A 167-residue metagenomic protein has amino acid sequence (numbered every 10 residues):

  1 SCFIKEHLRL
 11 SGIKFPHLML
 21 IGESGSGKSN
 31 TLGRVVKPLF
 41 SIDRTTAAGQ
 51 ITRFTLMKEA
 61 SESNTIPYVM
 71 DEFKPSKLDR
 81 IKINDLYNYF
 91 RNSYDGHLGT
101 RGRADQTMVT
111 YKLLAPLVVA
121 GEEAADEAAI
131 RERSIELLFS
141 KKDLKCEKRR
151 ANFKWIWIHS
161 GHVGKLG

Functional and structural regions predicted by a protein language model:
S1-Q50: P-loop NTPase catalytic core of nucleic-acid-dependent motor ATPases
L8-L10, L78-D79, G96-K112, G121-A128: Conserved Walker
F15-M19, P67, P116: Residue-level preference for the first positions of well-ordered beta-strands
T31-V35, D85-S93, L114, A129-R133 (+1 more regions): Alpha-helical scaffold elements adjacent to nucleotide-binding pockets in ATP/GTP-utilizing enzyme cores
L39-A60, K142-R149: Flexible phosphate/Mg2+-sensing switch loops adjacent to catalytic phosphate-binding sites
L56-D105: Conserved nucleotide-sensing/catalytic segment adjacent to the nucleotide-binding pocket in NTP-handling enzymes
V69-D71, T100, Y111-E122, E136-L138: Structural recognition of the conserved hydrophobic beta-strand(s) that form the central parallel beta-sheet of P-loop
Y111-L113, A128-G167: Phosphate-sensing "switch" segment of ASCE/P-loop ATPases
